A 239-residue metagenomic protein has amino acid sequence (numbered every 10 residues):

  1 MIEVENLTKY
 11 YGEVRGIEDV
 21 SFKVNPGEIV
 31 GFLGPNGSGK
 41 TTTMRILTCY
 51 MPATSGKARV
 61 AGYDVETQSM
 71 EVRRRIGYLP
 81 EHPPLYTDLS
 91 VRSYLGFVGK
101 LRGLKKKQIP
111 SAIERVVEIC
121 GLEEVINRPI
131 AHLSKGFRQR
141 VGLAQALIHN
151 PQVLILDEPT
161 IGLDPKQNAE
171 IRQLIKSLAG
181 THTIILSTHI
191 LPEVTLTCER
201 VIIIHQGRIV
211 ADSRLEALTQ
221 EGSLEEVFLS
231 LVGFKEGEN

Functional and structural regions predicted by a protein language model:
D88, P129-G136: Conserved ABC ATPase signature
G96, K100, K107-V125: Conserved ABC ATPase "signature" region
L154-E158: Catalytic Walker B motif of ABC-type/P-loop ATPase nucleotide-binding domains
N168-G180: Helical segment within the ABC ATPase nucleotide-binding domain
V194-L196: A short, surface-exposed alpha-helical micro-motif characterized by mixed small hydrophobic and charged/polar residues
D212-S213: ABC ATPase "signature
